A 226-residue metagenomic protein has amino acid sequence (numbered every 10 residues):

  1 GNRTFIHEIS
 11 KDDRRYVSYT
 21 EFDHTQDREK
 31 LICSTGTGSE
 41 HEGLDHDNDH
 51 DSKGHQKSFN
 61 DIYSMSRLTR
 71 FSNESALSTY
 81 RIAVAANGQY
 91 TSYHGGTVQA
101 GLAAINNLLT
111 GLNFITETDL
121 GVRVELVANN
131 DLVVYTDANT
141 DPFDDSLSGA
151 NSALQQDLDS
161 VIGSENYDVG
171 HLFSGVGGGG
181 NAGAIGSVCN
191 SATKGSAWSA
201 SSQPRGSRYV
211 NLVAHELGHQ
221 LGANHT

Functional and structural regions predicted by a protein language model:
G1, D168-F173, A197-S199: Short, hydrophobic/proline-enriched secondary-structure or compact coil segments at domain edges
G1-K11: Extracellular pro-sequences of secreted precursors
D12-A192: Fold-level signature of zinc-dependent metallopeptidase catalytic domains
G101, S196-A214: Short pre-active-site segment immediately N-terminal to the catalytic Zn-binding motif
L112, H171, N211-T226: Active-site recognition of the HExxH zinc-binding catalytic motif
